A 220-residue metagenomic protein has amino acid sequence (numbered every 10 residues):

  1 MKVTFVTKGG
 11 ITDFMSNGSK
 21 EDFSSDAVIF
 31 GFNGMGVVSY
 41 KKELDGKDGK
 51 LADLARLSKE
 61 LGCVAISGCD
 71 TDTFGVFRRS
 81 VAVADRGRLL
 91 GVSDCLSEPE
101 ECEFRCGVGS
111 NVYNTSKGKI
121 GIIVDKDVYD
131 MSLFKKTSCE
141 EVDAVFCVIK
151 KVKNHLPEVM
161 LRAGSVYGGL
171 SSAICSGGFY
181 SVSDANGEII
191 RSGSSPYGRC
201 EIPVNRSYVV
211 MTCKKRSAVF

Functional and structural regions predicted by a protein language model:
K2-G34, F104-G168: Active-site beta-loop-alpha substructure in enzyme catalytic cores, prototypically the cysteine-centered nucleophile
F23-A27, G62, A84-R88, N114-G118 (+3 more regions): Short, solvent-exposed coil/turn segments at beta-strand boundaries
D26, D45-I66, M131-E201: CN hydrolase (nitrilase-like) catalytic-core segments centered on the catalytic cysteine and neighboring Lys/Glu
N33-G49: Metal-dependent catalytic neighborhoods of phosphoester/phosphodiester hydrolases
S67-D72: Short beta-strand-to-loop element that shapes/binds the nucleotide-sugar donor at the catalytic cleft/hinge
T73-E140, V159, S194-Y197, V204-F220: Active-site catalytic loop in hydrolytic enzyme cores
